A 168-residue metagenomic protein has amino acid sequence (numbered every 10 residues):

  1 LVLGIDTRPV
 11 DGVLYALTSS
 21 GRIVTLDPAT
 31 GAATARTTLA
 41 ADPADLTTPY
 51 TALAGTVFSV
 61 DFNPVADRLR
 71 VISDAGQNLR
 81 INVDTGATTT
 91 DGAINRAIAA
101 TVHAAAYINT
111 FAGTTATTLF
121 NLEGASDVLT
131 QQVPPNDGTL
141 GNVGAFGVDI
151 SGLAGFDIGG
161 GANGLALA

Functional and structural regions predicted by a protein language model:
L1, A33-T48, V83-I98, Q131-D149: Beta-propeller fold detector
L1-T25: N-terminal Sec/ER secretory leader and immediately downstream segment of secreted/extracellular precursors
L3-D11, T48-A66, I98-A116, I150-G164: Structural signature of eukaryotic scaffold interfaces centered on beta-propeller domains
V13-A16, V24, R68-V71, T114 (+2 more regions): Conserved beta-propeller blade signature
T18-T38: Beta-propeller domains
S20-I23, A75-N78, A125-V128: Loop/turn residues immediately N-terminal
P43-D91: Hydrophobic alpha-helical segments and helix pairs
A106-G155: A mid-sequence, solvent-exposed acidic-amphipathic segment
